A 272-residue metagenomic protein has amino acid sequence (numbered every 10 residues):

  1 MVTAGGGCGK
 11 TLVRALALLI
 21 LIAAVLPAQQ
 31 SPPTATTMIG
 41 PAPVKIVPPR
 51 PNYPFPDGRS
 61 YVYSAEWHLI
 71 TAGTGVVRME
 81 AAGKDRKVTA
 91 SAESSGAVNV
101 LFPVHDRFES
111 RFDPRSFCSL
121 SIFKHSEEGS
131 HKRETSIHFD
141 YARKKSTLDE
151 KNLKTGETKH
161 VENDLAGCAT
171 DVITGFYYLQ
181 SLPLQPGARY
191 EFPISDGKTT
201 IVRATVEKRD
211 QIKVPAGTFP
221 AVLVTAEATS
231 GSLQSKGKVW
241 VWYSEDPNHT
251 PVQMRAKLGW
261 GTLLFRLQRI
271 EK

Functional and structural regions predicted by a protein language model:
M1-T11: N-terminal secretory signal peptides that target proteins for export/translocation
V2, L21-I22, N163: Short N-terminal alpha-helical targeting/association segments
C8, A17, S31-T34: Low-complexity intrinsically disordered segments
R14-A24: Bacterial N-terminal signal peptides
Q30-Y141, Y178-K272: Acidic, serine/threonine-rich low-complexity disordered tracts
R133-Y177: Hydrophobic, well-structured mid-protein blocks that either form specific transmembrane helices
